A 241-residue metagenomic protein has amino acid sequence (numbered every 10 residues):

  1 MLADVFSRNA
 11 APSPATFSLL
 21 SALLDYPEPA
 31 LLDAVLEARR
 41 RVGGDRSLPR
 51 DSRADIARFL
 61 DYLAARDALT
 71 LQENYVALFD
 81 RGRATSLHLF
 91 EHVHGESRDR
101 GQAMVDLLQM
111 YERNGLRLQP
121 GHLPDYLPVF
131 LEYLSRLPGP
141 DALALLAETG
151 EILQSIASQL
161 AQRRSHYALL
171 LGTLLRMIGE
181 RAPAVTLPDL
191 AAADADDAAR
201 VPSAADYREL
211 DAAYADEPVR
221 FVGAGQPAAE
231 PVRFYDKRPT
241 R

Functional and structural regions predicted by a protein language model:
M1-D125, E132-R241: Charged, alpha-helix-forming regions
